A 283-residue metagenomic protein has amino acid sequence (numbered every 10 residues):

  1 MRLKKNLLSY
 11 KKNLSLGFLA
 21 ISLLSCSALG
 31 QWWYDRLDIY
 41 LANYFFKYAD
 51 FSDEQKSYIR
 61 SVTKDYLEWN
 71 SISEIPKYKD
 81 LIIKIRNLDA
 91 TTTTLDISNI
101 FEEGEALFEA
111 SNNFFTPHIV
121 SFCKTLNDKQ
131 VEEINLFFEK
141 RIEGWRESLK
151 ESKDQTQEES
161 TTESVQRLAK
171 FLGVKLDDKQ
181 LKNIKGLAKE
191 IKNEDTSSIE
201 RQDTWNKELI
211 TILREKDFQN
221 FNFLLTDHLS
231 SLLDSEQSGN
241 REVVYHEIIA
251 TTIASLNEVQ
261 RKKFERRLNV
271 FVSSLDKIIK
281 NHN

Functional and structural regions predicted by a protein language model:
R2-S15: Bacterial N-terminal signal peptides that target proteins for export
L24-S25: C-terminal motif of bacterial Sec signal peptides marking the signal peptidase cleavage site
A28-Y48, T116-V120, E151-G173, S238-A250: Extended, structured, electrostatic nucleic-acid-contact surfaces
Q31-T125, K129, E133, F137 (+1 more regions): N-terminal Sec/ER secretory leader and immediately downstream segment of secreted/extracellular precursors
A42-N43, N206-N283: A cross-kingdom marker for long, charged
A49-S57, F108-P117, K124-N127, G173-K182 (+1 more regions): Short, low-complexity cationic-aromatic patches
V120-L232: Extended amphipathic alpha-helical interaction segments
